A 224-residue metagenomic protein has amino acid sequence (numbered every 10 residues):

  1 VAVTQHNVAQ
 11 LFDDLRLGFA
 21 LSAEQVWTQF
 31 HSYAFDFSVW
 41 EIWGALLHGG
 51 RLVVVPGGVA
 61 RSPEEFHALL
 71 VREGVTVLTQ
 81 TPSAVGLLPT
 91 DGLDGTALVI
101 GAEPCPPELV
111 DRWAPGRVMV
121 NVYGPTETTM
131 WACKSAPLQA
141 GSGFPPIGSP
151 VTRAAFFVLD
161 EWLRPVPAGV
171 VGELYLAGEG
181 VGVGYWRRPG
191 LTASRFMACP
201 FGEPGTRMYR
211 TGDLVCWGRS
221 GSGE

Functional and structural regions predicted by a protein language model:
V1-T28, D36-T76, S135: Conserved AMP-binding/adenylation subdomain of ANL enzymes
H6, S83, E103-P104, E179-G180: Alpha-helix/helix-capping structural signal
V8, V118-N121, A136-E224: AMP-dependent adenylate-forming
S22-A23, Q29, V39, V71 (+4 more regions): His-Asp-centered acyl/peptidyl-transfer active-site segments
A23-V26, H31, G50-R51, E103 (+4 more regions): Surface-exposed loop/turn positions
Q29, V54, Q80, I100 (+2 more regions): A structural signal for the hydrophobic beta-strands that form the central parallel beta-sheet of Rossmann-like
H31-F35, G58, T126, G178: Conserved AMP-binding
L47-G50, V75-T79, V85-P146, A155: Gly/Ser/Thr-rich phosphate-binding loop
